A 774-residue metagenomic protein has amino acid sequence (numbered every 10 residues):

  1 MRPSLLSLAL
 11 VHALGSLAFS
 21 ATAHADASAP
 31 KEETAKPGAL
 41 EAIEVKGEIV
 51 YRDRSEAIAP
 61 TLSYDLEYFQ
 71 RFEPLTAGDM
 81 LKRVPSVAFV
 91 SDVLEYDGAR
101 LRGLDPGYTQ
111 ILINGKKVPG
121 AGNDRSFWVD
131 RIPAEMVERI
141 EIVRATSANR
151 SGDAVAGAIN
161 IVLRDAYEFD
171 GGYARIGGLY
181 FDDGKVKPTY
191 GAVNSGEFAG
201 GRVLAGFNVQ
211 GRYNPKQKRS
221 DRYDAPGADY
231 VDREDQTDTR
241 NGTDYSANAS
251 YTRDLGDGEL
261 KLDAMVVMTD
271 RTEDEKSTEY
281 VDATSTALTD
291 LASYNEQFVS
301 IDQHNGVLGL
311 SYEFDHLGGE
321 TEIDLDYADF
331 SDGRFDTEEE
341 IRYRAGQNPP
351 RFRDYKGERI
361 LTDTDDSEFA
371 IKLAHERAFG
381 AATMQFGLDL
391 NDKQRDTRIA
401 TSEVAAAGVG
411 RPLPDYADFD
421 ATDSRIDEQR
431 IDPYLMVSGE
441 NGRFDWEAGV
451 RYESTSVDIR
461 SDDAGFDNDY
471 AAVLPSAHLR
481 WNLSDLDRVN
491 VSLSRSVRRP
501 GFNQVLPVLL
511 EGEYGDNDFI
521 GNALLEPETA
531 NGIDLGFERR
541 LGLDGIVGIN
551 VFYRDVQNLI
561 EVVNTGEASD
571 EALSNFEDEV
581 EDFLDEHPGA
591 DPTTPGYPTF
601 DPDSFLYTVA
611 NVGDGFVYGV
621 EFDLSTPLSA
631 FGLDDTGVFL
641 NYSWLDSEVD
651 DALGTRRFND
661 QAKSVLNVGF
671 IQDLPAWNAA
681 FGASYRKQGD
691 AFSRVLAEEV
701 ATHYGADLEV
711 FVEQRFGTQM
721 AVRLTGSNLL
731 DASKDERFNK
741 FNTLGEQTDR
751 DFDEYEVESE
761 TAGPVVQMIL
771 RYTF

Functional and structural regions predicted by a protein language model:
E41-F72, G98, P106-T109: N-terminal periplasmic "start-of-domain" segments of outer-membrane beta-barrel proteins
K46, D53, L81-K117: Extracytoplasmic beta-strand/coil segments of soluble accessory domains associated with Gram-negative outer-membrane
A77-M80, D97-R100, L112, F127-V129 (+4 more regions): N-terminal periplasmic accessory domains that precede and gate Gram-negative outer-membrane beta-barrel machines
F89, K116-R144, A192: Short acidic/polar hinge/loop motifs at secondary-structure boundaries that mediate gating or recognition
D182-R219, A228-S277, Q297-H316, E320 (+1 more regions): Transmembrane beta-barrel wall of Gram-negative outer-membrane proteins
Q303-N305, T422-R430, L486, V497-V556 (+5 more regions): Outer-membrane beta-barrel signature, preferentially recognizing the C-terminal barrel domain of Gram-negative
Y553-D555, L573-A691: Gram-negative outer-membrane beta-barrel transporters
D555-N558, K687-F692, V712-F774: C-terminal beta-signal and adjacent terminal beta-strands/loops of Gram-negative outer-membrane beta-barrel proteins
